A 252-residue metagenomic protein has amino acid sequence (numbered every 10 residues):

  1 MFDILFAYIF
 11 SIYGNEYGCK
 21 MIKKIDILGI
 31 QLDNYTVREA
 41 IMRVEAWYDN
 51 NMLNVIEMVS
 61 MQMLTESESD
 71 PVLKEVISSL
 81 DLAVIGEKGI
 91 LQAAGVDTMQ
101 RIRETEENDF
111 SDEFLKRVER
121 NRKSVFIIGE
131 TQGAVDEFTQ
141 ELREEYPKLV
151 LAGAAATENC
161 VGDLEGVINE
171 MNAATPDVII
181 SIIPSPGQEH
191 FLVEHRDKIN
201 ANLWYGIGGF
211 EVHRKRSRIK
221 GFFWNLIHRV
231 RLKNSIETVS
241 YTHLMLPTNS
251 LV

Functional and structural regions predicted by a protein language model:
L5-K20: Short, Lys/Arg-enriched N-terminal segments with co-localized hydrophobic residues within the first ~10-30 amino acids
K20-R103: N-terminal nucleotide/polyanion-binding subdomain common to many enzyme families
M61-L64, I183-G187, F210: Short glycine-rich anion-binding loops that position phosphate/pyrophosphate groups of nucleotides and phosphorylated
L73-I77, E189-F210: A short, gly/pro- and small-residue-rich
I90-E170, A174-T175: Conserved beta-alpha
T175-I180, A201: Proline-aspartate-enriched helix->loop->beta-strand connector
A201-R229: Short, flexible loop segments at boundaries between secondary-structure elements
T242-T248: Conserved small/polar residues in nucleotide/adenosyl-binding loops
